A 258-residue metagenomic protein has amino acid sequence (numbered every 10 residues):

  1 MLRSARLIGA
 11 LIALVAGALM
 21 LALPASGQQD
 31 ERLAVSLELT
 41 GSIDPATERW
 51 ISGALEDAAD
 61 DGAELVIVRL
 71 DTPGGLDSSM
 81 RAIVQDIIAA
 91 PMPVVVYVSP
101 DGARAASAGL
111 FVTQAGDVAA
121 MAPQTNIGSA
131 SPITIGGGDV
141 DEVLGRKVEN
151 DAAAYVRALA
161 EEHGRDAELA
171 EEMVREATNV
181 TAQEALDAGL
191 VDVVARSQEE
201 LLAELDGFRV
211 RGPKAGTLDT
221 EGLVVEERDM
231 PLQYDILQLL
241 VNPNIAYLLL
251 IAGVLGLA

Functional and structural regions predicted by a protein language model:
M1-S4: N-terminal secretory signal peptides that target proteins for export/translocation
G9-A22: Bacterial N-terminal signal peptides
L23-L240: Soluble extramembrane regions of membrane proteins in the secretory/endomembrane system
L240-A258: Core alpha-helical transmembrane segments of integral membrane proteins
